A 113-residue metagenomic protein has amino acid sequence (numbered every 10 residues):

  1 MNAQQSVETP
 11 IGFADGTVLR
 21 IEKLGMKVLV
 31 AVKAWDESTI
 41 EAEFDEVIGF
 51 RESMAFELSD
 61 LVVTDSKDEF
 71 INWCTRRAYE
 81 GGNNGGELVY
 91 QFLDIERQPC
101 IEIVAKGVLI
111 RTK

Functional and structural regions predicted by a protein language model:
M1-K113: Surface-exposed, interaction-prone regions used to assemble/regulate multi-protein complexes
